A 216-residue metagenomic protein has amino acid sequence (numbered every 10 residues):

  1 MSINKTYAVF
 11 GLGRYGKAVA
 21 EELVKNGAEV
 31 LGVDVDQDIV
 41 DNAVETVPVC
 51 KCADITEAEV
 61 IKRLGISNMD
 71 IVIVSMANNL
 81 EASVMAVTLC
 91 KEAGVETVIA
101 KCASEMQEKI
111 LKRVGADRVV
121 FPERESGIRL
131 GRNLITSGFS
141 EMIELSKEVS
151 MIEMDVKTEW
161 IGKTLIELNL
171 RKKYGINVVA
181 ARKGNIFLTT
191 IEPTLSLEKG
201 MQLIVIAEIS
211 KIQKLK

Functional and structural regions predicted by a protein language model:
M1-K216: Cytosolic regulatory regions of ion transport systems
